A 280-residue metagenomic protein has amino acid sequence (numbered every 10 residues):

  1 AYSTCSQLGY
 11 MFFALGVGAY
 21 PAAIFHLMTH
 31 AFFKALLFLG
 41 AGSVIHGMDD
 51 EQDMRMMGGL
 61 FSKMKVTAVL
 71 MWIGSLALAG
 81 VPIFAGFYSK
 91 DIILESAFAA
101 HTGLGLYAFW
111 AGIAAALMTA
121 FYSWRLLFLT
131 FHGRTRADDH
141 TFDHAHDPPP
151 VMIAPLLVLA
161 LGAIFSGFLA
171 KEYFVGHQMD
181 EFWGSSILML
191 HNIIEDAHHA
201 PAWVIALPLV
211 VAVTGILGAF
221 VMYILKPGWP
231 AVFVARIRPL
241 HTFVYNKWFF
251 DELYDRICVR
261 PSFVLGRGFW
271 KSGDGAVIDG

Functional and structural regions predicted by a protein language model:
A1-M54: Alpha-helical multi-pass transmembrane bundles of energy-transducing inner-membrane proteins
A1-S6, M48-F84, L106-A115, H140-F165 (+1 more regions): Interfacial and helix-entry/exit segments of alpha-helical transmembrane bundles in multi-pass inner-membrane proteins
C5, H30, M57, G86 (+4 more regions): Divalent metal-coordination and catalytic microenvironments
F12-L15, D91-F109: Interfacial segments of multi-pass membrane proteins
K34, F38, L106-H144, D180 (+1 more regions): Predominantly late transmembrane helices and immediately cytosolic-facing juxtamembrane segments
F38-A41, D50, V81, K90-D91 (+5 more regions): Alpha-helical transmembrane segments of polytopic integral membrane proteins, especially the permease/helical cores
V81-L94, F98, F168-L190: Membrane-helix interface motif
E172-V210, V221-G280: Aromatic-capped, Gly/Pro-kinked transmembrane alpha-helices
